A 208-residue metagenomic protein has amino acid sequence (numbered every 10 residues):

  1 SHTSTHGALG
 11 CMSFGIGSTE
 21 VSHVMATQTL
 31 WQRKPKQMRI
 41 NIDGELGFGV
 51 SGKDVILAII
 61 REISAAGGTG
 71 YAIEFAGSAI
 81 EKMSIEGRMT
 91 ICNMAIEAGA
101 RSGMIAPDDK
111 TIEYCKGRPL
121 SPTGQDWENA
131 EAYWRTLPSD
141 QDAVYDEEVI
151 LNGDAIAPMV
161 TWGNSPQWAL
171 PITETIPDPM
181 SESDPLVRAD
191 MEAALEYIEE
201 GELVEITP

Functional and structural regions predicted by a protein language model:
S1-P208: Fe-S-dependent hydro-lyases/dehydratases of central metabolism
